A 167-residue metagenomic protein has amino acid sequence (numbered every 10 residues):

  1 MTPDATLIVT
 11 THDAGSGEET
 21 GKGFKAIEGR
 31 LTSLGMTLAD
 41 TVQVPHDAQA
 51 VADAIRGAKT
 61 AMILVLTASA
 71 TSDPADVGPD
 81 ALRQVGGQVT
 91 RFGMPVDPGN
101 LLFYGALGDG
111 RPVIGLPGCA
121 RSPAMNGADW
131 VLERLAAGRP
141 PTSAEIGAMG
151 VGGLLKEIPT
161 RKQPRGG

Functional and structural regions predicted by a protein language model:
M1-H46: Glycine-rich phosphate/diphosphate-binding loop of Rossmann-like nucleotide-binding domains
H12, A39-G166: Short glycine/threonine-rich loop/turn motifs
